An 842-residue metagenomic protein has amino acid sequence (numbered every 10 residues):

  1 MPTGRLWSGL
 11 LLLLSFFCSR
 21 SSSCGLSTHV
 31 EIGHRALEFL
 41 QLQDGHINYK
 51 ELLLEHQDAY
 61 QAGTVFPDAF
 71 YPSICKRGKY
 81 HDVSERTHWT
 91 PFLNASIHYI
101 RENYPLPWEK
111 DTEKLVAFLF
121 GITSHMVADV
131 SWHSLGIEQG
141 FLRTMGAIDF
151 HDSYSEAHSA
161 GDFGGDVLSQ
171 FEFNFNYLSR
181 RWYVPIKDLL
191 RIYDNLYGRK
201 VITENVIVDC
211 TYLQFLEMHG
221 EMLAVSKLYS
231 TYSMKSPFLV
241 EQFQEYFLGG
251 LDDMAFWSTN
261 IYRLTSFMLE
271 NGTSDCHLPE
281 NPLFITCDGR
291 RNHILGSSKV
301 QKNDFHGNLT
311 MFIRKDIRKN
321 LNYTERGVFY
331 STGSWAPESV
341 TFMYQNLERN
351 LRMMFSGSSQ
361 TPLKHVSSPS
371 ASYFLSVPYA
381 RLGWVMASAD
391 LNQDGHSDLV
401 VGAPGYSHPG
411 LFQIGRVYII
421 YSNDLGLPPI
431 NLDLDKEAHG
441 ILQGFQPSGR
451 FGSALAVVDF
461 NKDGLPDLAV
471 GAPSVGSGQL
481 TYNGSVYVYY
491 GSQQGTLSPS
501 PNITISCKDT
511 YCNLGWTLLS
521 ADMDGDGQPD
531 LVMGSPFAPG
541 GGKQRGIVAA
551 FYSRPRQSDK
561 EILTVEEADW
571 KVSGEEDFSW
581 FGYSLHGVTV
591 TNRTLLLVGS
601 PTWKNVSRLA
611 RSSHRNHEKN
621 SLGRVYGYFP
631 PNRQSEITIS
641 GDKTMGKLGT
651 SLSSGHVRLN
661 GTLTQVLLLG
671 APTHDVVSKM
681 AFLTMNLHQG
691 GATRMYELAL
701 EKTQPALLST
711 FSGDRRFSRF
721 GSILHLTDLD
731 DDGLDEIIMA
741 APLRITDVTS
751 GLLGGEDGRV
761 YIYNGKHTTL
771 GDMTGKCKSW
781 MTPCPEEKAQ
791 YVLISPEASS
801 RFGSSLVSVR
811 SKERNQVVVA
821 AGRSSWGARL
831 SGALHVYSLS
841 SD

Functional and structural regions predicted by a protein language model:
P2-I122, M126-G198, Q214-L239, Q244-E245 (+3 more regions): N-terminal, motif-rich segments that launch catalysis or mediate targeting to/interaction with membranes, typified by
Q345-R381, R416-R450, S485-N513, R545-W580 (+9 more regions): Blade-edge motifs of beta-propeller repeat domains
L375-H396, G402-Y406: Beta-strand-rich domains and repeat architectures in extracellular enzymes and scaffolds, especially beta-propellers
Y379, N392-S397, S448, N461-P466 (+12 more regions): Residues in Ca2+-coordinating acidic/glycine-rich loops
W384-H396, S453-L465, W516-G525, Y583-L597 (+4 more regions): Beta-propeller blade termini
G402-G405, V470-S474, M533-F537, L597-T602 (+3 more regions): Recurrent small/Gly-Pro-centered beta-turn motifs in extracellular repeat architectures
Y406-P409, V475-G478, F537-G541, W603-S607 (+4 more regions): Short glycine/acidic-enriched loop and turn motifs that connect beta-strands
